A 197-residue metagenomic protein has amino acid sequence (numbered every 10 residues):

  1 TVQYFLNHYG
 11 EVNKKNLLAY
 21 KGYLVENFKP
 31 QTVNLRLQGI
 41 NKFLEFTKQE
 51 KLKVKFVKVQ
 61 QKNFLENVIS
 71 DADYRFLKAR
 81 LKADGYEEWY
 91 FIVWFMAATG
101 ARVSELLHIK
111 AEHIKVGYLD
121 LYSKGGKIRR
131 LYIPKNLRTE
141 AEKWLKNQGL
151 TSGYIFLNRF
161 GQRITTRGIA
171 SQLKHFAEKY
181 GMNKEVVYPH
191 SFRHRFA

Functional and structural regions predicted by a protein language model:
T1-L65: N-terminal core-binding DNA-recognition domain of tyrosine recombinases/integrases
L17, L77, I155-F156, A197: Bulky hydrophobic/aromatic "packing anchor" residues in well-ordered structure
T32, E66, D84-Y86, F95 (+1 more regions): Residue-level marker of regulatory loop/turn positions in helix-turn-helix DNA-binding domains and in histidine
K62-N63, D71-V103, K127: Basic, Lys/Arg- and aromatic-enriched nucleic-acid-binding interface segment
Y74, E88-Y90, T166, A170 (+1 more regions): Short, leucine-enriched amphipathic alpha-helices that occur as contiguous helical runs
A83, L131, S171-A197: Short, basic (Lys/Arg/His-rich) helix/loop patches that form interaction surfaces in the mid-to-C-terminal regions
T99, S104, H108-K143: Conserved tyrosine-mediated DNA breakage-rejoining catalytic core shared by Y-recombinases
P134-N183: Active-site/catalytic core of tyrosine-dependent DNA strand-transfer enzymes
